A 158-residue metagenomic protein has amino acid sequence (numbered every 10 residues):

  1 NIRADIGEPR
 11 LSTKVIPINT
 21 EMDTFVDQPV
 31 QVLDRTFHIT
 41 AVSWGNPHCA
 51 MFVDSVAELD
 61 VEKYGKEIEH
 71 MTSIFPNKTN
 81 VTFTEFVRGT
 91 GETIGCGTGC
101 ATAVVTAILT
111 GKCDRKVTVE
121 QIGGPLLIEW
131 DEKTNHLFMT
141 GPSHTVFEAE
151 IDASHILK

Functional and structural regions predicted by a protein language model:
N1-G95, T102-K158: Active-site proximal loop and beta-alpha junction motif in alpha/beta enzyme cores
